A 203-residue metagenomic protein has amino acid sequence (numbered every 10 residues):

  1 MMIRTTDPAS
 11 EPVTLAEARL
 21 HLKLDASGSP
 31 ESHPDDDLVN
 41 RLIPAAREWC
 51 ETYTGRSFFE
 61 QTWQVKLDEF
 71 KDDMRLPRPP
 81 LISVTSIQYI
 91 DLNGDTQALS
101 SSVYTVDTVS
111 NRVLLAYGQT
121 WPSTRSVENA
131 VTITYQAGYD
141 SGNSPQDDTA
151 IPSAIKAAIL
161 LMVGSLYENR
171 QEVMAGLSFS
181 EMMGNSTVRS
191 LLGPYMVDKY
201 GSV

Functional and structural regions predicted by a protein language model:
M1-V203: Divalent metal-cofactor coordination and adjacent catalytic microenvironments
